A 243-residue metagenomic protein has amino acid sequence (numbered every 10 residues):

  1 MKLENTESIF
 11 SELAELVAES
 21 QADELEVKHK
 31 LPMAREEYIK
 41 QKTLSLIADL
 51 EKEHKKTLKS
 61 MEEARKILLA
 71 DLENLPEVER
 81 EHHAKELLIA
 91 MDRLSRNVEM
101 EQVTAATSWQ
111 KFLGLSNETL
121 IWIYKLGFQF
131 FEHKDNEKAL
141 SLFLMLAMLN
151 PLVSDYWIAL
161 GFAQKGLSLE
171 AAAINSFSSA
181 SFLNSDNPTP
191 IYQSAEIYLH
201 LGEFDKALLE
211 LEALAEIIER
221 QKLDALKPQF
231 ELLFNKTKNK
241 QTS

Functional and structural regions predicted by a protein language model:
M1-T119: Long, contiguous interaction/recruitment modules in multidomain scaffold/adaptor proteins
R96-E99, A171-A172, E203-E210, L232-S243: Alpha-helical linker/edge segments of TPR/alpha-solenoid repeat scaffolds and analogous pre-/post-domain helices
F112-N184, T189, E216: Alpha-helical adaptor scaffolds
H133, L140-S141, I174, D205-L209 (+1 more regions): Conserved positions within tetratricopeptide repeat
A159, Q193, P228-Q229, L233: Canonical tetratricopeptide repeat
F162-K165, Q193-L199: Hydrophobic alpha-helical segments of small multi-pass membrane proteins
F182, L199-K222, L232-N235: TPR/TPR-like (Sel1-like) alpha-helical repeat modules
